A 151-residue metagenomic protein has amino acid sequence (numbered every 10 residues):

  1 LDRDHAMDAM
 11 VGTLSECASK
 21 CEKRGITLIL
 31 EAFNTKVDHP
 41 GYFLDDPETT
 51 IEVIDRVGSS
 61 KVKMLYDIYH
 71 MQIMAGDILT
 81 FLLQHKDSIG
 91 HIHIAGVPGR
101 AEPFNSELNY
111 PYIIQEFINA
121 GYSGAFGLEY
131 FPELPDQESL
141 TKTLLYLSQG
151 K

Functional and structural regions predicted by a protein language model:
L1-K63, I73: Active-site acidic/histidine proton-transfer and metal-coordination neighborhood in alpha/beta enzyme cores
T27, L44-Y66, H70-K151: Histidine-acidic metal/acid-base catalytic patches
